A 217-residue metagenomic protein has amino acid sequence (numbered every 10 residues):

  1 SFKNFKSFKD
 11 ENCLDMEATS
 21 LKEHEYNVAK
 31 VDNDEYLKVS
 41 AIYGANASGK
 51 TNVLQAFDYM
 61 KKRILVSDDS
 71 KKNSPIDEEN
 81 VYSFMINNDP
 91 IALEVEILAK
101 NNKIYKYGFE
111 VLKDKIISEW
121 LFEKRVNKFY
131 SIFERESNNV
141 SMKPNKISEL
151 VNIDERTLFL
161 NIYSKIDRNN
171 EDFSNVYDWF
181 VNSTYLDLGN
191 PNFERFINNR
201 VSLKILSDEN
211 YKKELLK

Functional and structural regions predicted by a protein language model:
F2-Y59: Pre-Walker A-like glycine/lysine-rich segment at the N-terminus of P-loop NTPase domains
K3-F5, E96-K100, F122-K124: A generic structural motif
D10-L14, K103-Y107, S131: Short beta-strand segments
L14, L93-V95, E119, F133: Well-ordered beta-strand positions enriched in small/hydrophobic/aromatic, beta-favoring residues
D32-E35, A41, A45, L54-K106 (+1 more regions): Conserved P-loop NTP-binding catalytic core
K106-K217: Electropositive, glycine-dotted interaction segments that contact anionic polymers or phosphate-rich ligands
